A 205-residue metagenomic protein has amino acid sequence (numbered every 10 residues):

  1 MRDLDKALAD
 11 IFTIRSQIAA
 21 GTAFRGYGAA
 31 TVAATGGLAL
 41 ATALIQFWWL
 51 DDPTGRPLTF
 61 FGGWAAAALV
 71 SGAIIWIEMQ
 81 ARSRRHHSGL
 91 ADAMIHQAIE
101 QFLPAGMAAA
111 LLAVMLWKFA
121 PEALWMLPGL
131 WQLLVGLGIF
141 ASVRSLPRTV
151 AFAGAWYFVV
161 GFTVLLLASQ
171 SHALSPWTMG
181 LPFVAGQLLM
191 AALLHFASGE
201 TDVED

Functional and structural regions predicted by a protein language model:
M1-G28: N-terminal juxtamembrane cytosolic/stromal segments of multi-pass membrane proteins
A19-T22, I77-L90, K118, L194-D205: Juxtamembrane membrane-water interface segments of multi-pass membrane proteins, especially cytoplasmic-side
A23-V114: Selected alpha-helical membrane-embedding segments in polytopic membrane proteins
G28-L38, F60-A68, P128-W131, V135 (+4 more regions): Hydrophobic alpha-helical transmembrane segments of polytopic
T42-Q46, A105-W117, G138-F140, Y157-S171: Hydrophobic alpha-helical transmembrane segments and adjacent interfacial helices in integral membrane proteins
I45-L58, V114-W125, L167-S175: Helix-coil boundary and interhelical linker segments in multi-pass alpha-helical membrane proteins
M94-F152: Membrane-proximal helix-loop-helix units in multi-pass membrane proteins
A141-D205: Terminal transmembrane helical module of multi-pass membrane proteins
